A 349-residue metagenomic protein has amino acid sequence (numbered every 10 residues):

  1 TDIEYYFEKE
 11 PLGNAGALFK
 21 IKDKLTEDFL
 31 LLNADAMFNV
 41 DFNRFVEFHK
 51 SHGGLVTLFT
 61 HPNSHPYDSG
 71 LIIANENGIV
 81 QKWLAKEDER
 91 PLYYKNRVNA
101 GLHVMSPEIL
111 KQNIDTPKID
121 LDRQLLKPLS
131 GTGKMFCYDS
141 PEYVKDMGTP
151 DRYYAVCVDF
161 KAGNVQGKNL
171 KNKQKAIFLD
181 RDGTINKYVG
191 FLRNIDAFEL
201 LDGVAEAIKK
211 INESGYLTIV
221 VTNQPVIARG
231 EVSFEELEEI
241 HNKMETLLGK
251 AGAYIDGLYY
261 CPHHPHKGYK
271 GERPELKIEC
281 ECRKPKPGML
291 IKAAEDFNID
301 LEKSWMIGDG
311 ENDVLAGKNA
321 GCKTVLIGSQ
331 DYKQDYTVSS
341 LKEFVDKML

Functional and structural regions predicted by a protein language model:
T1-E76: Conserved beta-loop-beta/alpha segment of the NTase-like Rossmann-fold superfamily that binds/positions NTPs
L12, A36-N39, V144, T184 (+1 more regions): A short, conserved beta-strand element in the Rossmann-like catalytic core that flanks the donor/metal-binding loop
F29-L30, M37, N43-K50, H61-P66 (+1 more regions): Catalytic-core segments of class I nucleotidyltransferases/pyrophosphorylases that form NMP-activated intermediates
L30, R273-E275, E281-E311: Conserved Lys-Pro-Asp/Glu-containing loop-to-beta segment of HAD-superfamily phosphomonoesterases, centered on
G53, G133, E213-G215, G321: Glycine-centered short loops/turns at secondary-structure junctions
K173-T218: Active-site neighborhood of HAD-like aspartate-dependent phosphohydrolases
V204, I208-M244, Y254-K267, G317: Substrate-recognition element of Asp-dependent hydrolases with the DxDx(T/V) motif
E302-S339: Acidic, Mg2+-coordinating phosphoryl-transfer loop and its flanking beta/alpha structural elements, shared across
